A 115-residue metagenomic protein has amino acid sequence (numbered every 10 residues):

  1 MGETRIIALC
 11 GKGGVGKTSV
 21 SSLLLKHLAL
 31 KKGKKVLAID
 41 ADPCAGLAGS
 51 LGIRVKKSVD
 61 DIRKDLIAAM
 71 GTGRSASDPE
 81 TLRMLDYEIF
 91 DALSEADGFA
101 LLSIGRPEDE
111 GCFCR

Functional and structural regions predicted by a protein language model:
M1-K12, R83-M84, I89-L93: The Walker A/P-loop phosphate-binding site
R5-P43: Walker A/P-loop phosphate-binding motif and the immediately C-terminal alpha-helix
G11-S19, G49, V55, E108: Short, flexible micro-motifs
V15, D78-E80, C112-C114: Short, flexible loop segments at the rims of nucleotide/cofactor-binding pockets, characterized by
S22, L51, I62, C114-R115: Surface-exposed beta-strand edges and their flanking turn/coil or helix-capping segments
L30-D97: N-terminal phosphate/diphosphate-binding loop that engages ATP/GTP or pyrophosphate donors across diverse enzyme folds
S94, G98-P107: Active-site-adjacent alpha/beta core region of enzyme catalytic domains
G105-R115: Phosphate/Mg2+-binding loops and adjacent switch elements in nucleotide/diphosphate-handling enzyme cores
